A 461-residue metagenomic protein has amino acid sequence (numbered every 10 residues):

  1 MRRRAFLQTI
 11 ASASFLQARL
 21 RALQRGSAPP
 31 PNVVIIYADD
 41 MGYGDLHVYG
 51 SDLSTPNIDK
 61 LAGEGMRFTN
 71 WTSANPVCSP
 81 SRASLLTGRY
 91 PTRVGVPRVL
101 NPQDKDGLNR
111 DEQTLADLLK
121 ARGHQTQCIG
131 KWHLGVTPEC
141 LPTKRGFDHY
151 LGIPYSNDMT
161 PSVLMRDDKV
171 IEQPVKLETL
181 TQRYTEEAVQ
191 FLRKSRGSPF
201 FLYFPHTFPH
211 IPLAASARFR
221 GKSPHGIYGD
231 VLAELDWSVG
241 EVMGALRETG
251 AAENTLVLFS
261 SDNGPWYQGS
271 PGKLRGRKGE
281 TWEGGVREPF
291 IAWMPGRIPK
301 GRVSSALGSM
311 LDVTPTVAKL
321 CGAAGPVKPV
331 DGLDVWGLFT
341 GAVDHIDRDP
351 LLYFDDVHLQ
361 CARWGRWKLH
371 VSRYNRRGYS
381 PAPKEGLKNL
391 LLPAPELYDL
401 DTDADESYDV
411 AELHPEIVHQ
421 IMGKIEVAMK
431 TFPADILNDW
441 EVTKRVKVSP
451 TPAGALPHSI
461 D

Functional and structural regions predicted by a protein language model:
R2-E396, T402-V442, V446-D461: Formylglycine-dependent sulfatase
